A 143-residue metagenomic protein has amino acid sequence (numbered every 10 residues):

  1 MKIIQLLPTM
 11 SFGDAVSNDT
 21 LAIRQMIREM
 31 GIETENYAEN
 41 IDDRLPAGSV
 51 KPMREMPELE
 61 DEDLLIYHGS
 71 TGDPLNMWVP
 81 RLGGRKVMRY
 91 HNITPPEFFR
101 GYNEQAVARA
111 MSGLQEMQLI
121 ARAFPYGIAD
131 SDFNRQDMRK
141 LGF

Functional and structural regions predicted by a protein language model:
M1-F12: Nucleotide-activated donor-dependent transferases that construct or modify glycoconjugates
A15, A123-S131: A short beta-strand/loop micro-motif in the catalytic core of glycosyltransferases that engages the nucleotide-sugar
V16-I27: Short amphipathic alpha-helix
E33-D43: A short beta-strand-loop structural module common to alpha/beta enzyme folds
E55-R89: Short N-terminal targeting/anchoring amphipathic segment
T71-G72, T94, F133-R135: Alpha-helix capping/helix-boundary segments
T94, A106-Y126: Membrane-proximal helix-turn-helix segments that form the acceptor-binding/catalytic region of lipid-linked
R135-F143: Helix-loop-beta element that forms the nucleotide-linked donor phosphate-binding surface in glycosyltransferases
